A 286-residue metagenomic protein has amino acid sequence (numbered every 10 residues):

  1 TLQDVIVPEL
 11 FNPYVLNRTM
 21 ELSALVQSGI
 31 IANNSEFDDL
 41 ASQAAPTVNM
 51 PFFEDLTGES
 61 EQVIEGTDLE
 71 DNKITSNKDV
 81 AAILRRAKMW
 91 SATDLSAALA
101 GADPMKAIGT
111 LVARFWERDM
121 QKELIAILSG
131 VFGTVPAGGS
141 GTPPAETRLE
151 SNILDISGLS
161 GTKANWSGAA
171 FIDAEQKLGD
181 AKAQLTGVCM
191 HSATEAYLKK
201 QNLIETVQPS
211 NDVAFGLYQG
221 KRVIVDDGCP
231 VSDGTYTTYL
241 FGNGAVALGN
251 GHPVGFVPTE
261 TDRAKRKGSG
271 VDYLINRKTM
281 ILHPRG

Functional and structural regions predicted by a protein language model:
T1-A81: N-terminal "assembly arms/tails" that initiate or stabilize quaternary assembly in self-assembling proteins
Y14-S23, F115, G244-H252: Short, Φ-rich (hydrophobic/aromatic) sequence segments
I30-F37, I172-D173, P258-E260: Short alpha-helical segments and helix-capping/turn motifs at coil-helix boundaries
M50, T75-P143, D180-C189, V223 (+1 more regions): Long, contiguous amphipathic alpha-helices that act as assembly "spine/axial" helices in icosahedral shell and virion
L56, S96, T194-A196, C229-V231 (+1 more regions): Short loop/turn segments at secondary-structure transitions that flank enzyme active sites
G58-E61, A100, Y197-K200, T206-V207 (+3 more regions): Short helix/loop capping segments that flank catalytic or ligand/cofactor-binding pockets
T134-R222, D226: Extended, solvent-exposed, turn-rich assembly/linker loops in the middle of proteins
L217-G286: Internal mixed-charge
